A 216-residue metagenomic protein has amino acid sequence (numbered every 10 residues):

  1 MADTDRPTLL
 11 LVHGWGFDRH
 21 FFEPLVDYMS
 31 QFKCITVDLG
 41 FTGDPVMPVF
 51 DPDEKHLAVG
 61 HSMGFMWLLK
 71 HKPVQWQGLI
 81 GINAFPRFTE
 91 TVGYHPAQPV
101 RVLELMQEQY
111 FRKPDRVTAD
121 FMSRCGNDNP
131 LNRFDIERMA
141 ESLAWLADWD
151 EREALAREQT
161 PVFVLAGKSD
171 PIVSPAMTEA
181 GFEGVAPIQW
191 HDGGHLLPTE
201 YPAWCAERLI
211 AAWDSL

Functional and structural regions predicted by a protein language model:
A2-P45: Conserved HGGG/HGGXW glycine-rich cap/lid loop of the alpha/beta-hydrolase fold
A58-G60, I82, L165: Short beta-strand immediately N-terminal to the catalytic nucleophile in serine-hydrolase-like folds
V59-L68: Gly/Ala-rich beta-loop-alpha elbow adjacent to hydrolase catalytic centers
P73-Q109, I136, E141, W145-D148: Flexible "cap/lid" loop of the alpha/beta hydrolase fold
Q109-A156: Conserved alpha/beta-hydrolase catalytic His-Asp/Glu region
E158, V164-A166, D170: Short beta-strand/loop motif that positions the catalytic acidic residue of the alpha/beta-hydrolase fold
P171-M177: Conserved alpha/beta-hydrolase "acid-adjacent" motif
G193-E207: Catalytic histidine-centered segment of alpha/beta-hydrolase-like enzymes
